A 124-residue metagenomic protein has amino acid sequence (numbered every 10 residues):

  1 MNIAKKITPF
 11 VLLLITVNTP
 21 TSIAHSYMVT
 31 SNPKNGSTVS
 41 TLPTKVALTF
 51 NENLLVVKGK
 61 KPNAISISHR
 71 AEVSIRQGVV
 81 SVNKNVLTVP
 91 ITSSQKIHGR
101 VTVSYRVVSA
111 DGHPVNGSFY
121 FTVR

Functional and structural regions predicted by a protein language model:
M1-P9: Bacterial N-terminal signal peptides that target proteins for export
I23-L42: N-terminal edge beta-strand
T44-V46, E52-I75: Short, surface-exposed alpha-helix to beta-strand junction/turn motifs within ectodomains of secreted and cell-envelope
N83-P90: Aromatic sugar-binding surface patches on proteins that engage polysaccharides or sugar-phosphate polymers
S93-H98: Surface-exposed, short loops/turns at beta-strand junctions within beta-sandwich domains
S104-S118: Short, exposed beta-strand-loop hairpins at the edges of beta-sheets in extracellular/periplasmic proteins
Y120-R124: Short beta-strand edge segments in extracellular beta-sheet folds
